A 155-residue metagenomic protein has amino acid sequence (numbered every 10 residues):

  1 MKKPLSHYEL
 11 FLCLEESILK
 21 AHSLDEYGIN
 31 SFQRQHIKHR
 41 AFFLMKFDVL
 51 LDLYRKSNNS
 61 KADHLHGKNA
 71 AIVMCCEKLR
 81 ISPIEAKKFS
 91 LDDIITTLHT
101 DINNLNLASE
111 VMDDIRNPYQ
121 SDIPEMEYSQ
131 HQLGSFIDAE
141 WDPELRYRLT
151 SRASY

Functional and structural regions predicted by a protein language model:
M1-Q120, Y147-Y155: An amphipathic, hydrophobic-aromatic interaction surface with interspersed Lys/Arg that forms lipid/phosphate-bearing
E125-Y155: Intrinsically disordered, low-complexity, charge-dense segments enriched in Lys/Arg and Glu/Asp interspersed
